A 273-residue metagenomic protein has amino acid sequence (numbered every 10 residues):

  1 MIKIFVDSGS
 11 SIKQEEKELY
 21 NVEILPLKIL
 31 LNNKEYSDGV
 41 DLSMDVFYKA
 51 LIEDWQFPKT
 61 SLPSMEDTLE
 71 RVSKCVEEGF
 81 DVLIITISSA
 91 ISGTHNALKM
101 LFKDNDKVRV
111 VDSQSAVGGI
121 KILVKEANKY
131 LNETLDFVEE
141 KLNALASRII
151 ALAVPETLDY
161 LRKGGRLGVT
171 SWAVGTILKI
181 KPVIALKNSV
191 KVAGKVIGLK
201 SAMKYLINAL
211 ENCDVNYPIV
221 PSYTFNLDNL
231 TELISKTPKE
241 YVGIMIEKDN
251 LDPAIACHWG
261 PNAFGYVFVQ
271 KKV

Functional and structural regions predicted by a protein language model:
M1-I2, Y36, T60, T86 (+2 more regions): A generic structural signal for short
K3, G9-K17, V22-E23, K28-L30 (+3 more regions): Mixed-charge interfacial surface used for oligomerization/domain docking and macromolecular partner engagement
K3-S61: N-terminal glycine-rich anion-binding loop in soluble enzyme alpha/beta folds
E35-D104: Class I S-adenosyl-L-methionine
